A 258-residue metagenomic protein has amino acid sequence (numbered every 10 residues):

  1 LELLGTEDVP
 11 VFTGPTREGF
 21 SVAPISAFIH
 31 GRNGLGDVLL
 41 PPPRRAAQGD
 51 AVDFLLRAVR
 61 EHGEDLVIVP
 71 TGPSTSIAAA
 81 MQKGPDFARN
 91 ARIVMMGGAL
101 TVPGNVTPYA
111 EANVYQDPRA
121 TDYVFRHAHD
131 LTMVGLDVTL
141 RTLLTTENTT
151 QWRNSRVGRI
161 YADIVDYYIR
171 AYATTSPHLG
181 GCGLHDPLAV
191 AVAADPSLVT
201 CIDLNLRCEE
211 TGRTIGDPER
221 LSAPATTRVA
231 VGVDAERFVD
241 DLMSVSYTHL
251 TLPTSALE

Functional and structural regions predicted by a protein language model:
L3, E7, V22, N33 (+1 more regions): Active-site histidine-anchored catalytic micro-motif
D8-T13: Ligand-binding beta-strand-loop-alpha-helix segment within the catalytic cores of soluble metabolic enzymes
T16: A metal-dependent hydrolase metal-coordination microenvironment
S26-R32: Large eukaryotic, non-enzymatic subunits of multiprotein complexes that serve as scaffolds/tethers, characterized by
Y115-R119, F125-H127, L131-L250: Conformational coupling and interaction surfaces
H249-E258: Residue-level detector of conserved catalytic or cofactor/ligand-binding positions in enzyme active sites
